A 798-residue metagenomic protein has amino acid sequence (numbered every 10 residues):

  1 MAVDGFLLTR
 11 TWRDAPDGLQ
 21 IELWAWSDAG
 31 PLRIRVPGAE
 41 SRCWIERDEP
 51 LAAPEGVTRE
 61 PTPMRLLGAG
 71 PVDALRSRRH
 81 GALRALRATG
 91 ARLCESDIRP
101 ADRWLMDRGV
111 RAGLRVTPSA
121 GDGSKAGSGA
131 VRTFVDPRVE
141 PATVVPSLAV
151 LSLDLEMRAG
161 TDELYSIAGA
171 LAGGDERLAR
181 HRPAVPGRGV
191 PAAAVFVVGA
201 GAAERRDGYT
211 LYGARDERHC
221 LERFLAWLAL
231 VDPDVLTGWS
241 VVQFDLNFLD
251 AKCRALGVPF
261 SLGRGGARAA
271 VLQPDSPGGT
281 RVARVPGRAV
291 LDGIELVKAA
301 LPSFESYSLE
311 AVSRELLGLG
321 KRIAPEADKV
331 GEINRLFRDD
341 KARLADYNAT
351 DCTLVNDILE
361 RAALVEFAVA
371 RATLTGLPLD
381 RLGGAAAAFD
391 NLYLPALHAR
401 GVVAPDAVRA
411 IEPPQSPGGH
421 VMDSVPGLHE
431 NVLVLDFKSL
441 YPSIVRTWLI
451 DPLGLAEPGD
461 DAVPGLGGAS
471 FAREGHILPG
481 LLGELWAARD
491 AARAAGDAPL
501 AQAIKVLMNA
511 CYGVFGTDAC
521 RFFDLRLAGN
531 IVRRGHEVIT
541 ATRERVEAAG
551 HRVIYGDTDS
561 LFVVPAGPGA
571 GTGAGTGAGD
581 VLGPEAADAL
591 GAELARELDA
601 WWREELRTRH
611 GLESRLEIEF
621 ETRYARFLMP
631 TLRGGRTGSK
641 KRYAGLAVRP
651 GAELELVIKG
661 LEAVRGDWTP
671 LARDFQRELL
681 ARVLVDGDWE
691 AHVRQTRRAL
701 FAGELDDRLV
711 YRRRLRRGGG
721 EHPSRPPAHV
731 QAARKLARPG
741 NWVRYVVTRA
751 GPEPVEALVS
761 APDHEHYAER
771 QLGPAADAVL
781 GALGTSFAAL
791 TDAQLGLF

Functional and structural regions predicted by a protein language model:
M1-D232, A349-T350, L354-G418, V425-H429 (+4 more regions): DnaQ-like (DEDDh/DEDDy) 3′-5′ exonuclease domain used for proofreading and 3′-end trimming on nucleic acids
L23-A25, L359, V365, V369-E457 (+6 more regions): DNA-dependent DNA polymerase catalytic subunits
L153, R205-L211, L230-D234, I294-E295 (+7 more regions): Glycine- and acidic
R206-R215, D232, L236, L246 (+1 more regions): Active-site-proximal helix-loop-helix substrate-binding element of RNase H-like nuclease domains
D216-L228, L317-G320, P325, L500-Y512 (+1 more regions): Structured alpha-helical segments in the cores of large, soluble enzyme domains
F224-F248: Proline-aspartate-enriched helix->loop->beta-strand connector
G287-R288, E315-L316, G320-R400, P499 (+3 more regions): Mixed-charge, glycine-rich, non-catalytic linkers/tails in nucleic-acid processing enzymes
